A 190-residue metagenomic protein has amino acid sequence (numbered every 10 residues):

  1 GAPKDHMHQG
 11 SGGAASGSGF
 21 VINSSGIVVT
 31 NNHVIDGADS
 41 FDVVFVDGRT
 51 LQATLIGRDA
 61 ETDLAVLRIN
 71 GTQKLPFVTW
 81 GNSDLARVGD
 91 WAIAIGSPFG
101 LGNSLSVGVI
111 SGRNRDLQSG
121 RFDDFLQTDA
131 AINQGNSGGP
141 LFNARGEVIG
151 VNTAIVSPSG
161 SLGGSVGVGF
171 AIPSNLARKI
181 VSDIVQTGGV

Functional and structural regions predicted by a protein language model:
G1-V190: Serine-dependent protease modules
